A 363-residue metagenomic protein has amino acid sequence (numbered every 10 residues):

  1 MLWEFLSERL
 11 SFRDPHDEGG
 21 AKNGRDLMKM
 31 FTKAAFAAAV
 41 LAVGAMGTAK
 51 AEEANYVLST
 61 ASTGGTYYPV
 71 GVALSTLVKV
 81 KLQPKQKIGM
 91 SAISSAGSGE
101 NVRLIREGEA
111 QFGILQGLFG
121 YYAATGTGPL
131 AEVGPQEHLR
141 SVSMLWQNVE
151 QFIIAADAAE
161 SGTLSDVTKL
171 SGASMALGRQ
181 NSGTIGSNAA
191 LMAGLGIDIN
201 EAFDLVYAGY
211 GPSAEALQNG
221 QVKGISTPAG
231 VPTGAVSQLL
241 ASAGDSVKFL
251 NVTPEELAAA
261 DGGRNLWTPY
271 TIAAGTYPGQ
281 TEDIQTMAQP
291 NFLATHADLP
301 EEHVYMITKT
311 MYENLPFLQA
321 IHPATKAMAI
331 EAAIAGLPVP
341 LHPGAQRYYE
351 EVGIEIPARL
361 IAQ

Functional and structural regions predicted by a protein language model:
L10, G24, A229-N251, E302-Q363: An extracytoplasmic/periplasmic, membrane-proximal ligand-sensing/linker region
D26-F36: Bacterial N-terminal signal peptides that target proteins for export
A45-A51: Sec/Tat signal peptide C-region and signal peptidase I cleavage site
N55-P84, N148-N219, A335, V339-G344: Bilobed "Venus flytrap"/periplasmic-binding protein-like clamshell domains and structurally analogous long
S75, R106, I114-E132, A189-G196 (+3 more regions): A ligand-binding cleft/hinge motif common to bilobed small-molecule-binding domains
S91-R103, D198-E215, V231-G234: Short helix-initiation/N-cap motifs at beta->coil->alpha
E132-Q151, T276-I284: A structural signal for short loop-to-beta-strand junctions that line the ligand-binding cleft of periplasmic/secreted
K248-M306, Y348, I356-L360: C-terminal lobe and pocket-closing loops of periplasmic/extracytoplasmic Venus-flytrap solute-binding proteins
